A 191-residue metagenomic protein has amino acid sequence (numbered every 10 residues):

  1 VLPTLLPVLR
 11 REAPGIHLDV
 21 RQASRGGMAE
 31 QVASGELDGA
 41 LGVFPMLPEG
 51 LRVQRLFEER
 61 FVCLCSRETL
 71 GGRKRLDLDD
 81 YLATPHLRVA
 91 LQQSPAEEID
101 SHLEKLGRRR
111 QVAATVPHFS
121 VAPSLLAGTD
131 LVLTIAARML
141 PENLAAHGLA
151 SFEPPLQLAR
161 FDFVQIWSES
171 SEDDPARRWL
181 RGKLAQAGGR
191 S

Functional and structural regions predicted by a protein language model:
V1, V43, G71-L78, P85-L106 (+2 more regions): Secondary-structure junction motif
V1-E49, V116: Central regulatory/effector-binding core of bacterial HTH transcription factors
I16, V32-L41, F61, R108 (+2 more regions): Alpha-to-beta junction loops
R21, G26-E36, D79-D80, E104-L106 (+1 more regions): Short helices/loops that flank or line small-molecule/ion binding pockets
F44-P45, R67, Q93, A136-M139: Short secondary-structure boundary segments
P48-E59, S120-E169: Beta-alpha-beta core module
P48-H86, S168, R177-R178: Flexible hinge/capping segments at coil-to-helix
D79, D162, I166-S191: Extended ligand-binding regions for polar small-molecule ligands
